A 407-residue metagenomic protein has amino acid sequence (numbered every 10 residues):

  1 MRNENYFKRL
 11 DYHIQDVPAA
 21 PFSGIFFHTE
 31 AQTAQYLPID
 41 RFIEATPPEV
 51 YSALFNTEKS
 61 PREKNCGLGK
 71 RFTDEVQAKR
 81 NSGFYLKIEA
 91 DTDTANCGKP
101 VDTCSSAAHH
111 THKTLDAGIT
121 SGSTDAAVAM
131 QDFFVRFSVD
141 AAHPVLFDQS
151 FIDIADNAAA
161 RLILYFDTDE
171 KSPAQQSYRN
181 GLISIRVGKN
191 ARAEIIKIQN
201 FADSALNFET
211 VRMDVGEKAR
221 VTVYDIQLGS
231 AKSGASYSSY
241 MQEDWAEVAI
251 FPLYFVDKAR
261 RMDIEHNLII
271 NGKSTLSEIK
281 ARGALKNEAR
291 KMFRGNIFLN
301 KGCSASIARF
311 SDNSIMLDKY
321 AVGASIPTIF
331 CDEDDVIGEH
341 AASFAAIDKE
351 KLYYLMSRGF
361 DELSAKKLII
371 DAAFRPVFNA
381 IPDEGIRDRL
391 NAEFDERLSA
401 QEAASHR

Functional and structural regions predicted by a protein language model:
M1-Q32: Short, Gly/Pro- and small/polar-rich lid/capping loops
Q15-P18, Q35, E44, C97 (+1 more regions): Compositionally biased, intrinsically disordered/low-complexity regions enriched for serine, proline and threonine
F22, F27-N81: Glycine-rich, N-terminal phosphate-binding loop and its surrounding beta-alpha-beta segment
E63-C104, H109-Y353, S357-F360, I381 (+1 more regions): Conserved beta-strand/loop scaffold segments within soluble protein domains that form the structured core and edges
D348, I369-R375: Small/polar glycine-rich anion-binding or flexible loop at a beta-alpha turn
A373-D383: Short arginine-rich
